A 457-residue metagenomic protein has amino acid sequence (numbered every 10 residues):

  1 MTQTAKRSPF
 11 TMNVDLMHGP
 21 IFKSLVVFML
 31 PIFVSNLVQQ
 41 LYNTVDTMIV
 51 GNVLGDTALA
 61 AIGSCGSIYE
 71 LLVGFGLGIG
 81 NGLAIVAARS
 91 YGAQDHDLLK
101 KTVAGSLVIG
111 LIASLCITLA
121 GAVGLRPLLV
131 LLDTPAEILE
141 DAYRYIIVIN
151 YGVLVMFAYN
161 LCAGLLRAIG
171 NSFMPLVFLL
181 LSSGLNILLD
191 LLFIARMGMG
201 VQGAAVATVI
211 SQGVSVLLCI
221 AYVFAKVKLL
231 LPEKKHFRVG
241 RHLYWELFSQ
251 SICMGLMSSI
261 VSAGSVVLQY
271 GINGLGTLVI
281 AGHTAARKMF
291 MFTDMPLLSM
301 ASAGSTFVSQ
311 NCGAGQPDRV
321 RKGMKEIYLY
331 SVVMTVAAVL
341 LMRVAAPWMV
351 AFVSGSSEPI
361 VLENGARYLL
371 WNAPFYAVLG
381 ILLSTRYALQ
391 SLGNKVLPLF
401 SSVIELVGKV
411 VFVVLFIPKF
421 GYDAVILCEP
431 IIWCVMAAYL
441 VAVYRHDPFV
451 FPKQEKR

Functional and structural regions predicted by a protein language model:
M1-M29, A87-L154, R196-I252, V308-F375 (+1 more regions): Short alpha-helical transmembrane segments in multi-pass integral membrane proteins
H18, F22-L41, V45, I68-F75 (+7 more regions): Residue-level signal for short hydrophobic patches within transmembrane helices of multi-pass membrane transporters
V27, V50-E70, A136-D141, V201-Q202 (+5 more regions): Interfacial/gating helices of multi-pass transporter permease domains
V27-D46, V148, Y159, S182 (+4 more regions): Transmembrane helical elements of multi-pass membrane transporters/channels
L37, L41-A60, L129-A136, L192-M199 (+5 more regions): Helix-terminus/linker motif at the lipid-water interface of multi-pass membrane proteins
L59-L119, M156-P175, G282-A346, L379-G393 (+1 more regions): Small-residue-rich hydrophobic transmembrane alpha-helices
G80, I149-R167, P175-N186, A204-L217 (+4 more regions): Short runs within selected transmembrane alpha-helices of multi-pass transporters and secretion channels
G121, G164, D190, C219-V223 (+6 more regions): Structural signal for membrane-spanning alpha-helices in multi-pass inner-membrane proteins, emphasizing helix cores
